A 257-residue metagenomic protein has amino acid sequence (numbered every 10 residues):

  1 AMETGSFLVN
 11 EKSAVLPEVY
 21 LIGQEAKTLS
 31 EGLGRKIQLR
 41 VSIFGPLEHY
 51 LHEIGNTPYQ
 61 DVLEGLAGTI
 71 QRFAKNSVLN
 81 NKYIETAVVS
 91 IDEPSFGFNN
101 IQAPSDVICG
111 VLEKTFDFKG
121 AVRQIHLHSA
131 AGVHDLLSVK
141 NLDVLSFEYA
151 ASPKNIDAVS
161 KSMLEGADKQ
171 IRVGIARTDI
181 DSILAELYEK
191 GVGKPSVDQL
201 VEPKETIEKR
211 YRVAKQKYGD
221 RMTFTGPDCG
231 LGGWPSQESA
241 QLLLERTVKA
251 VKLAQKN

Functional and structural regions predicted by a protein language model:
A1-N257: Domain-level signal for soluble alpha/beta catalytic cores
